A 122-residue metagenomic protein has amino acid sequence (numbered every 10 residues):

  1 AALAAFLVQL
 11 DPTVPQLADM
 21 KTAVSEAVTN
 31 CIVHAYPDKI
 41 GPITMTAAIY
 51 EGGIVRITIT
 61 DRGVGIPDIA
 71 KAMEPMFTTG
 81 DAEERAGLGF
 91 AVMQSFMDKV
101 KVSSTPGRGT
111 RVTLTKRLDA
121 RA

Functional and structural regions predicted by a protein language model:
A1-S25: Conserved short strand/loop->alpha-helix "switch" segment adjacent to the catalytic nucleotide/phosphoryl-transfer site
E26-N30: Conserved polar catalytic motif of the HATPase_c/GHKL fold
C31-A122: Conserved beta-strand-loop-beta-strand hairpin that lines the nucleotide-binding pocket of ATP/GTP-utilizing enzymes
